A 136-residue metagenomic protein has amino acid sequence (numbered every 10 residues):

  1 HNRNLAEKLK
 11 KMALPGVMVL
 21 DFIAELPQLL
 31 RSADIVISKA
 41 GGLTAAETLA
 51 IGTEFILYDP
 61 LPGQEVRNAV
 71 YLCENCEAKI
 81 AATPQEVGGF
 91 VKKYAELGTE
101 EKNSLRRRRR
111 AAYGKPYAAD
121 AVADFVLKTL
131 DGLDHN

Functional and structural regions predicted by a protein language model:
H1-I35: Donor-nucleotide binding loops and adjacent catalytic segments primarily of GT-B fold Leloir glycosyltransferases
R3, L20-I23, G42, V66 (+1 more regions): Structural motif corresponding to alpha-helix initiation and N-cap regions
M12-L14, A50, C73-N75: Short, well-ordered coil/turn elements that cap or connect secondary structure elements
V17-D21, F55-D59, I80-A81: Short hydrophobic/aromatic-enriched beta-strand-loop microsegments
L26-R67: A donor-sugar binding/catalytic signature common to diverse glycosyltransferases and related nucleotide-sugar
P62-K93: Change "using UDP/GDP/dTDP sugars" to "using nucleotide sugars
P84-Q85, F90-A112, G132-H135: Conserved donor-nucleotide binding/catalytic region of nucleotide-linked donor-dependent transferases
K115-N136: C-terminal alpha-helical cap of glycosyltransferases
